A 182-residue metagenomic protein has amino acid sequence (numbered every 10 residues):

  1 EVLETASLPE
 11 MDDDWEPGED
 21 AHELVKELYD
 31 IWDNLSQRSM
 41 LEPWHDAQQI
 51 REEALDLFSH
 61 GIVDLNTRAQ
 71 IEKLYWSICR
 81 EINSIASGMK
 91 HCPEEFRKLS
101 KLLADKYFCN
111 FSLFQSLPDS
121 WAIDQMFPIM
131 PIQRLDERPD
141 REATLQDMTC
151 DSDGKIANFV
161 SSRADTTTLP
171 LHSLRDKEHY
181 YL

Functional and structural regions predicted by a protein language model:
V2-L182: Charged (often Lys/Glu-rich) extended helix/loop segments that serve as interaction or gating elements
